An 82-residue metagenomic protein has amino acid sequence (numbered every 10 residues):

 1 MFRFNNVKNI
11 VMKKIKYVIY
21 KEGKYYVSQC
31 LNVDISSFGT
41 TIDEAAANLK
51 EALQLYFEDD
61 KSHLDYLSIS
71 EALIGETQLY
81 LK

Functional and structural regions predicted by a protein language model:
M1-I15, A47-K82: Short, charged, surface-exposed hinge/linker loops at domain edges that act as mobile lids or interdomain connectors
V18-C30: Short aromatic-glycine-(Arg/Gly/Cys) micro-motifs in beta-strand/loop hairpins
V27, I35-S36, I69: Intrinsically disordered, low-complexity segments enriched in Ser/Pro/Gly/Ala and basic residues
Q29, F38, Y56: Residues that scaffold the ATP/ADP-binding catalytic core of kinase and kinase-like folds
V33-I42: A short, exposed loop/beta-hairpin motif centered on an aromatic-Gly-Thr core
